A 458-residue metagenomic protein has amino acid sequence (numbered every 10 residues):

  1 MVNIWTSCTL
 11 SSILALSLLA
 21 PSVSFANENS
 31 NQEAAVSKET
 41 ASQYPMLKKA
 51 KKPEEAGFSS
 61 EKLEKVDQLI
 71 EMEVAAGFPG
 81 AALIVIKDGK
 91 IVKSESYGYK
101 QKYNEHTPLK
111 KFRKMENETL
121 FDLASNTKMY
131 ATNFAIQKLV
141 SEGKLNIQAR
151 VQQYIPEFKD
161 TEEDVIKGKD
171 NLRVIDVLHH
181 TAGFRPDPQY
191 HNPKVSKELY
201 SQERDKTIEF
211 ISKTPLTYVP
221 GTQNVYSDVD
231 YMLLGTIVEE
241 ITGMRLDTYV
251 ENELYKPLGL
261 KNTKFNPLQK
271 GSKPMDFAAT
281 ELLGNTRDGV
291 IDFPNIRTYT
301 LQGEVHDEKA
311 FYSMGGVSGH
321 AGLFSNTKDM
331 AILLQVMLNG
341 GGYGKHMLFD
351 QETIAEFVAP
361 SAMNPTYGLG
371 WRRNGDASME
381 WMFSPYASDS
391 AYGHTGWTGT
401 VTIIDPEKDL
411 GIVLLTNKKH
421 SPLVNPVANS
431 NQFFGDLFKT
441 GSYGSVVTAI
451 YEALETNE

Functional and structural regions predicted by a protein language model:
M1-T9: Bacterial N-terminal signal peptides that target proteins for export
S11-A20: Bacterial N-terminal signal peptides
L18, K62, T119, I147 (+6 more regions): Residue-level signature of the cytosolic catalytic core of signaling kinases
A26-S96, E251-N252, I291-E458: Catalytic loop of the DD-peptidase/beta-lactamase superfamily, centered on the K-T-G motif and neighboring
E64, K87, M129-F134, A149 (+7 more regions): A structural signal for well-ordered alpha-helical segments within the folded catalytic domains of diverse enzymes
V66, V74-I84, Y103-D176, Y218-V229 (+1 more regions): Short active-site loop at a secondary-structure junction that contains or immediately precedes the catalytic residue(s)
V92-S94, Y103, K114-E118, Y130 (+3 more regions): Short, well-structured active-site flanking segments
E163-D389: Short, surface-exposed loop or secondary-structure junction motifs that flank catalytic or metal-binding residues
